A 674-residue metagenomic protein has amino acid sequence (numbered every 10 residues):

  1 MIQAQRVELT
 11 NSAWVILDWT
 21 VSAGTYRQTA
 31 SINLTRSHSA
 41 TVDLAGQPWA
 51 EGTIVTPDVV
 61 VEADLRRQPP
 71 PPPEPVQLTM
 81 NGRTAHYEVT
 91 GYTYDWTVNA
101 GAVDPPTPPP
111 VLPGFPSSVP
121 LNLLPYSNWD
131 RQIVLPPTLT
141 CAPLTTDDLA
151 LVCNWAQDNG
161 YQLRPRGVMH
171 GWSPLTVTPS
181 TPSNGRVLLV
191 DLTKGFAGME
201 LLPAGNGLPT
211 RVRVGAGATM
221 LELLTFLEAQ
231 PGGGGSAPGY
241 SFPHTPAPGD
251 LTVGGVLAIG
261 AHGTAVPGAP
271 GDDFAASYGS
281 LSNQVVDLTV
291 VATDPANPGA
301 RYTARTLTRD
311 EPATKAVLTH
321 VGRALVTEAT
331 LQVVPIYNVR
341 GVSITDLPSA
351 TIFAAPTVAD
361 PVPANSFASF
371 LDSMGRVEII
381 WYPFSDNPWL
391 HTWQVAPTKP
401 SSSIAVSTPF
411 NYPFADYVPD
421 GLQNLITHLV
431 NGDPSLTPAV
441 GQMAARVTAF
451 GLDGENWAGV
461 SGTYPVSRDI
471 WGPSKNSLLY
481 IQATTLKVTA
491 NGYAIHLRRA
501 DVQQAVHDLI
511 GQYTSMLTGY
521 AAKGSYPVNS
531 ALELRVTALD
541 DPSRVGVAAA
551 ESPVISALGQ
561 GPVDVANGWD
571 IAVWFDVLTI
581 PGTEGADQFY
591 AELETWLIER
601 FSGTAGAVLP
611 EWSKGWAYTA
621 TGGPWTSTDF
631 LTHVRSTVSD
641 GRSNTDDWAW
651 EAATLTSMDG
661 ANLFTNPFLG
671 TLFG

Functional and structural regions predicted by a protein language model:
M1-P106: Intrinsically disordered, low-complexity segments enriched in small/polar residues
P108-Y126, T176: Conserved oxyanion/phosphate-binding beta-strand-loop segments in alpha/beta enzyme cores
D130-G217, L221-P243, I379: Glycine-rich N-terminal segment of FAD-binding domains in flavoprotein oxidoreductases, spanning the beta-loop-helix
Q162-R164, G232-P246, N297-R305, N338-R340 (+1 more regions): Short secondary-structure capping/junction motifs at helix and strand boundaries
S173-G198, G263-N297, L325-A329: Structural signature of FAD isoalloxazine-binding scaffolds in flavoprotein oxidoreductases
S180-T181, V460-G674: Conserved glycine-rich FAD pyrophosphate-binding loop
V285-S530, R535-V536: C-terminal substrate-binding/cap subdomain adjacent to the FAD-binding core in PCMH-type and related FAD-linked
